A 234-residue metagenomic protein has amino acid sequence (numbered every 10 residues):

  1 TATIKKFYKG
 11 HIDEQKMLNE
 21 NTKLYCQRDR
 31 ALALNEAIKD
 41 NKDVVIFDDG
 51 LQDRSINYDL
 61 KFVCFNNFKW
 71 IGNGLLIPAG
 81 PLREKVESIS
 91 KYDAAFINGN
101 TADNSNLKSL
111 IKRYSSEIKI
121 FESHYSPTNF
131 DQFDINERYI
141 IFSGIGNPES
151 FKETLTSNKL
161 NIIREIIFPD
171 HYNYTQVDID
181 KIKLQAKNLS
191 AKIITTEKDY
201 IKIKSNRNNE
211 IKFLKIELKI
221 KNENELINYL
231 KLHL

Functional and structural regions predicted by a protein language model:
A2-S115: Phosphate/Mg2+-binding loops and adjacent switch elements in nucleotide/diphosphate-handling enzyme cores
T22-K23, E137-I140, K187-K192: Short active-site oxyanion
L32-L34, E84, F130, D178-K181 (+1 more regions): Short acidic active-site motifs
F62-F65, I89-G99, K112-P127, D131-I140 (+2 more regions): Conserved beta-strand/loop subsegment of P-loop NTPase cores
A94-D103, S123-T128, F142-N147, P169-N173 (+2 more regions): G-domain G4 guanine-recognition motif of GTPases
Q132-Q176: Redox- and metal-dependent alpha/beta enzyme cores, enriched for Fe-S-associated oxidoreductases and cofactor-handling
P169-Y172, N209-L234: Short, flexible loop segments at boundaries between secondary-structure elements
N173-A191, K198-Y200: A short, acidic, amphipathic alpha-helical segment used as a generic capping/interface helix at domain edges
